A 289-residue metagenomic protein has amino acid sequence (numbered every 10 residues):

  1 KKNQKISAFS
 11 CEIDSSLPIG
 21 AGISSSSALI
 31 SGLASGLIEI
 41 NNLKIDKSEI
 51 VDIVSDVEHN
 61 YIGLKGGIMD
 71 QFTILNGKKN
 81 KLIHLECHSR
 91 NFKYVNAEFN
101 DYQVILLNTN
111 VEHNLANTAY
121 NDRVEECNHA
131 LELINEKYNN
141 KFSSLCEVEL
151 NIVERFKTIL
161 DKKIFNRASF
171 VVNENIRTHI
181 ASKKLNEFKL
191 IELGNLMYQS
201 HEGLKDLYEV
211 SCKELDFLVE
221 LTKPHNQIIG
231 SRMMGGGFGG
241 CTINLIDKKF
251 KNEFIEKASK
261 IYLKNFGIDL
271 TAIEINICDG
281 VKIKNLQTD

Functional and structural regions predicted by a protein language model:
K1-A97, F250-K251, E274: Gly/Ser-rich oxyanion-binding loop with an adjacent helix/lid that shapes the negatively charged ligand pocket
S7, C11, D101-Q103, G240: Residues at beta-strand starts and edge strands
S10, K65, D216, M233-M234: Short loop/turn and capping residues at structural boundaries
S16-L33, Q227-L245: Glycine/serine-rich anion-binding loops at beta->alpha junctions that coordinate negatively charged ligand groups
S35, F72-G77, L218-T222, G240 (+1 more regions): Short alpha-helical linear motifs
K81-G230, L245-D289: C-terminal nucleotide
